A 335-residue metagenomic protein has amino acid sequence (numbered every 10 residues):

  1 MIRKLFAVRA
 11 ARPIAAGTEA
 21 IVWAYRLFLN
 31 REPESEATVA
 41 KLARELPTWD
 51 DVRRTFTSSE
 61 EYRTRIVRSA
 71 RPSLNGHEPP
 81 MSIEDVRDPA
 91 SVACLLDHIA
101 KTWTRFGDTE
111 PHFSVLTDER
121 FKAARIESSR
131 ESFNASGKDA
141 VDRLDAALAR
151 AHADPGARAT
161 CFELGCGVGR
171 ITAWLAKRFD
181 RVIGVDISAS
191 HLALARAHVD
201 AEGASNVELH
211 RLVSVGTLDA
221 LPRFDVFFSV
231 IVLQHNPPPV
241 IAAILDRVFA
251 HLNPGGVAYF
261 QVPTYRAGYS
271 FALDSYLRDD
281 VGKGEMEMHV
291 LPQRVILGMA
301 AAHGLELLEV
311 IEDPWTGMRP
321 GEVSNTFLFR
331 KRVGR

Functional and structural regions predicted by a protein language model:
M1-S73: Composition-driven recognition of low-complexity segments enriched in small/aliphatic/hydroxylated residues
L74-R158, F162-D219, N236-A242, V257-R335: Class I (Rossmann-like) S-adenosyl-L-methionine-dependent methyltransferase catalytic domain, capturing the SAM-binding
F228: A conserved beta-strand element that flanks and buttresses the S-adenosyl-L-methionine
I231-V232: Short catalytic micro-motifs in class I SAM-dependent methyltransferases
A242-P254: A short glycine-rich, Lys/Arg-flanked "PGG" loop and its adjoining helix->strand segment in the class I
